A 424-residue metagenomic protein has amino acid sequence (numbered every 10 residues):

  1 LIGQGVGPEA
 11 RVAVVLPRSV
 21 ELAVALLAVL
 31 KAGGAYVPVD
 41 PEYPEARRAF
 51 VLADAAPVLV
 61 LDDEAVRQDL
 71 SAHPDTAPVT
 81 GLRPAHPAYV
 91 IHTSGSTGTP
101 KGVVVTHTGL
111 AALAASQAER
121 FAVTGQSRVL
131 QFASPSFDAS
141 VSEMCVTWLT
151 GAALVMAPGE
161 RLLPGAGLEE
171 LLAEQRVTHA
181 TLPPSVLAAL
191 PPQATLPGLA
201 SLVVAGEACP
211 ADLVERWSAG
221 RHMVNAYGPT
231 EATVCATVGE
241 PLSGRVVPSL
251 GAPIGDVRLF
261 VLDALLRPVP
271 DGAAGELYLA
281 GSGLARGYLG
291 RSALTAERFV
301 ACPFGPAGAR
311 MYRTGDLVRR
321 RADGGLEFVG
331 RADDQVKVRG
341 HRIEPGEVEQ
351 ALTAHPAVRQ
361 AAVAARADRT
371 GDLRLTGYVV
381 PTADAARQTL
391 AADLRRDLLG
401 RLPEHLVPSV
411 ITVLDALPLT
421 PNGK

Functional and structural regions predicted by a protein language model:
I2-G5, G95-G98, F121, T353-P356 (+1 more regions): Short regulatory alpha-helical segment in sensory/regulatory domains of signaling proteins that mediates
G7, V58, T178, A200 (+1 more regions): Short acidic/polar active-site loop segments enriched in Thr and Asp
V12: Gly/Thr-rich phosphate-binding loop signature of adenosyl cofactor/nucleotide-binding cores
E21-L27, G34-L52, L70, T76-D271 (+4 more regions): Motif- and composition-driven signal specific to adenylation
A56-P57, A152-A153, V407-S409: Short glycine-/polar-rich loops that comprise or flank the Walker A/P-loop and associated switch/sensor motifs
V60-T80, L110, H222-N225, E240-K424: AMP-dependent adenylate-forming
